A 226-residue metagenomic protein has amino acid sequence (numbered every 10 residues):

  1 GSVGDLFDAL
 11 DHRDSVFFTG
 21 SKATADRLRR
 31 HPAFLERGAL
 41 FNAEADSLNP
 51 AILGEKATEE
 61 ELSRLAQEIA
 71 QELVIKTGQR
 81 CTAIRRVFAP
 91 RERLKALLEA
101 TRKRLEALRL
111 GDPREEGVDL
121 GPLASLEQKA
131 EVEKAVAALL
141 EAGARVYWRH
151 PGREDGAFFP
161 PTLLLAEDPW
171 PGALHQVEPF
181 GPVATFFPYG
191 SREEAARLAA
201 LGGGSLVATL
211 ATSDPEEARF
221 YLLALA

Functional and structural regions predicted by a protein language model:
G1-S2, L53, T185-G190: Short acidic-hydrophobic, aromatic-tinged amphipathic segments that line or gate anion-handling sites
L6-A9, P179: Structural alpha-helical scaffold elements that stabilize or flank donor/cofactor-binding regions in carbohydrate
D8-S15, K22-W170, S191-L198, A224-L225: ALDH superfamily catalytic-core signature
D14-F17, V207: Short SAM/SAH-binding signature in class I
D112-E115, A208-P215: A short, aromatic/hydrophobic, helix- or strand-capping loop or linear motif that either lines the entrance/gate
V118, D155-P160, Q176-V183, G202-L206: Conserved glycine-rich beta-strand-loop-beta hairpin in the small C-terminal domain of fold type I
R145-W148, S205-A211: Bilobed periplasmic-binding protein-like "clamshell/Venus-flytrap" ligand-binding domains
P179, A196-G202, S213, A224-A226: Glycine-enriched catalytic-core subsegment of oxygenase/oxidase enzymes
